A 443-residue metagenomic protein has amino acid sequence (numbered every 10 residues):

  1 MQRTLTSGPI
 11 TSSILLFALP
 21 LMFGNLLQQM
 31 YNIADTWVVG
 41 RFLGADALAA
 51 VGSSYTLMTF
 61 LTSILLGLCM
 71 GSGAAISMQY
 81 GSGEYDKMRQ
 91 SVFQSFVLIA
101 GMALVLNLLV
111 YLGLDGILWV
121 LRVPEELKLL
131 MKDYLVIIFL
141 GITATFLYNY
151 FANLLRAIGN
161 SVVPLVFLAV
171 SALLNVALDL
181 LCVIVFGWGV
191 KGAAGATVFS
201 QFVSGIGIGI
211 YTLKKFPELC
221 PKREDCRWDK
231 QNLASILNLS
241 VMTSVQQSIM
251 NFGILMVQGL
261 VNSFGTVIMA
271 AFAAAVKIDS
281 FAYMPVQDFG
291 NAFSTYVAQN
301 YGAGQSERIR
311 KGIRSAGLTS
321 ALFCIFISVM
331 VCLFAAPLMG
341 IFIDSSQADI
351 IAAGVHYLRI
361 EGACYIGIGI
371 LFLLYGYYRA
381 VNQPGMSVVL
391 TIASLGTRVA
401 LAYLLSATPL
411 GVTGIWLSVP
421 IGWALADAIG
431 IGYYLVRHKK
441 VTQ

Functional and structural regions predicted by a protein language model:
M1-A18, I76-G141, V185-V241, V297-C364 (+1 more regions): Short alpha-helical transmembrane segments in multi-pass integral membrane proteins
L5-L43, T56-G71, A75, A100-N107 (+5 more regions): N-terminal transmembrane alpha-helices
L16-D35, I137, Y148, S171 (+5 more regions): Transmembrane helical elements of multi-pass membrane transporters/channels
L26, M30-A49, L118-E125, L181-W188 (+5 more regions): Helix-terminus/linker motif at the lipid-water interface of multi-pass membrane proteins
A45-T56, L135, A194, T266-F281 (+2 more regions): Small-residue hotspots at the loop-to-helix junctions and early N-terminal turns of transmembrane alpha-helices
L48-L108, T145-P164, A271-A335, I368-L390: Small-residue-rich hydrophobic transmembrane alpha-helices
F60-S63, N175-D179, G205-G209, F281-M284 (+3 more regions): Hydrophobic transmembrane alpha-helices of multi-pass small-molecule transporters
C69, I137-R156, P164-A172, A193-I208 (+4 more regions): Short runs within selected transmembrane alpha-helices of multi-pass transporters and secretion channels
